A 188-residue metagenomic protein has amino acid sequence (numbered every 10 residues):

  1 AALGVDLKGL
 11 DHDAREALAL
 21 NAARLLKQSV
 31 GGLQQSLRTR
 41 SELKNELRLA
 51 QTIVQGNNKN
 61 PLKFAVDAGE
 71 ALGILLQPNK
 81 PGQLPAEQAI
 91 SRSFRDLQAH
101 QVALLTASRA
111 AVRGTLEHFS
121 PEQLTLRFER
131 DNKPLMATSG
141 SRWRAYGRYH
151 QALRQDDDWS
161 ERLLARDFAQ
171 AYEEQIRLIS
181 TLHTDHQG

Functional and structural regions predicted by a protein language model:
A1-R40, K44, R48: Acidic, serine/threonine- and proline-rich intrinsically disordered low-complexity regions
G4-L10, L62, S160-E161, Q175 (+1 more regions): Non-transmembrane, interaction-prone segments in cytosolic or luminal domains
R15, K59-P61, N132: Intrinsically disordered, low-complexity regions
L20-A23, K27-V30, Q34, S91-Q98 (+2 more regions): Short amphipathic alpha-helical segments with heptad-repeat character
Q34, R38-I90, T106, V112 (+2 more regions): Heme-based O2/NO sensor domains and their adjacent alpha-helical segments, primarily globin folds but also including
A71-L75, K80, P85-A89, R95 (+1 more regions): Long amphipathic all-alpha helical oligomerization modules
